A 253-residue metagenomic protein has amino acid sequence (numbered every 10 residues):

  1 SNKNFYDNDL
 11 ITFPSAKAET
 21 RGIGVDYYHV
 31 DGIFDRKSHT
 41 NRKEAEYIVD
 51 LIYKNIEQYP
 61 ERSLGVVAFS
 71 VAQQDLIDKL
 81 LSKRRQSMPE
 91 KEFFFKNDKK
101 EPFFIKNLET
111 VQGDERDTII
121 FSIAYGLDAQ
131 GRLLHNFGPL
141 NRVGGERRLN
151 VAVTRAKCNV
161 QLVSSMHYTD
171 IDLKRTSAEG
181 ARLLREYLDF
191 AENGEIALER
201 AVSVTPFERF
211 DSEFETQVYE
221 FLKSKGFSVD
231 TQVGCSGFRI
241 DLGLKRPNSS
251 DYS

Functional and structural regions predicted by a protein language model:
S1, S15, Q130-V233: Helicase C-terminal subdomain and adjacent C-terminal extension
F5-S82: Conserved helicase/translocase motor-coupling segment
G22-V25, E101, E115-T118, A156-V160: Short glycine-/polar-rich loops that comprise or flank the Walker A/P-loop and associated switch/sensor motifs
A45-V49, Q74, I105, R142-N150: Amphipathic alpha-helical transducer elements in NTP-driven molecular machines
Y47-M88, F190, E195-Q217, F221: Accessory C-terminal helicase-associated subdomains
V71-Q74, T110-Q112, Y125-D128, K157-C158 (+1 more regions): Conserved nucleotide-binding/hydrolysis micro-motifs of P-loop NTPases
P89-I119, G126: Conserved motor-coupling elements within RecA-like helicase/translocase cores
G243-S253: Active-site beta-strand-loop-beta-strand hairpin of nuclease catalytic cores that positions key catalytic residues
